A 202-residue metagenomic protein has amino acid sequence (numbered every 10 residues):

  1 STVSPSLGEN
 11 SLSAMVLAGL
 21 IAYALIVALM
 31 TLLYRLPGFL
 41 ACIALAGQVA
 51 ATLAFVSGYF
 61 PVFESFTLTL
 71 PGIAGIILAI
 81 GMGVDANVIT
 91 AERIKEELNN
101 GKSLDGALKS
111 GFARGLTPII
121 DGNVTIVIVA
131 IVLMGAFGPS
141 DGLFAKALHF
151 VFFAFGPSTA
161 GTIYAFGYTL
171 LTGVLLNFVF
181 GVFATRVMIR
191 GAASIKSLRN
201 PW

Functional and structural regions predicted by a protein language model:
S1-S4: A cross-kingdom feature of multi-pass membrane systems that activates on extracytoplasmic/periplasmic
L7, I26, F55, V88 (+2 more regions): Residue-level signature of catalytic and energy-coupling elements of molecular machines, predominantly ATP/GTP-dependent
E9-L68, F137-S140: Interfacial segments of transmembrane alpha-helices in multi-pass membrane proteins
A14, A18, A22, I26 (+11 more regions): Small-residue faces within membrane-embedded alpha-helices
F39-P61, I73-I80, A147-V179: Small-residue-enriched core segments of transmembrane alpha-helices in multipass membrane transport and channel
G58-I73, T90-L98, M188: A cytosolic-side transmembrane-helix exit/cap motif
E96-W202: Hydrophobic alpha-helical transmembrane segments of membrane transport and translocation systems, primarily multi-pass
